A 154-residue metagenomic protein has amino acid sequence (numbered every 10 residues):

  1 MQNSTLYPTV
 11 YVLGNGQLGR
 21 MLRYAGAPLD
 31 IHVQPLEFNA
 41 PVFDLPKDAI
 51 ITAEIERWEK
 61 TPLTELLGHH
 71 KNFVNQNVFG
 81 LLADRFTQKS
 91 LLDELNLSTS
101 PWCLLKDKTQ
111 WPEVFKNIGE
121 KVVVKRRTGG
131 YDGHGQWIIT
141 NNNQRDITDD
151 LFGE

Functional and structural regions predicted by a protein language model:
M1-A83, T87-S90, T109: ATP-binding N-terminal substructure of ATP-dependent carboxylate-amine bond-forming enzymes
Q2-T5, F43-L45, F115-K116, T128-Y131 (+1 more regions): Solvent-exposed alpha-helices and their adjacent loops that cap or buttress functional pockets in soluble metabolic
V33, N72, T99-S100, V122: Hydrophobic anchor at the start of a short beta-strand that flanks the dinucleotide cofactor-binding loop
E37, V74, L104-K106, R126 (+1 more regions): Short loop/edge segments at beta-strand edges and connector loops that shape dinucleotide/nucleotide cofactor-binding
K47, G68-K71, I118-E120, N141 (+1 more regions): Short glycine/proline-enriched coil/turn segments at helix->beta-strand junctions
D48-W58, L92-N96, E120-K125, Q144-D146: Short, structured secondary-structure boundary patches
L81-K121, R127, Q136: Glycine-/Pro-rich loop/turn segments that contact NAD(P) or position catalytic residues in Rossmann-like domains
S100-W102, V122-E154: Glycine-rich phosphate-binding loop of ATP-grasp-fold ATP-dependent ligases
